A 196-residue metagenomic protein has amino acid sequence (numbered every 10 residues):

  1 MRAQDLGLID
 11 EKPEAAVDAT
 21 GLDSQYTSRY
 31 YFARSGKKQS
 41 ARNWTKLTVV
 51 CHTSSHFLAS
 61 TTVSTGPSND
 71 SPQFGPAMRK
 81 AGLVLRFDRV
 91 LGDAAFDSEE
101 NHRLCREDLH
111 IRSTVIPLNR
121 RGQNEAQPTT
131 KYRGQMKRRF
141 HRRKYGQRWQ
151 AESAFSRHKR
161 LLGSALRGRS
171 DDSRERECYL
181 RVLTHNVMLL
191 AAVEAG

Functional and structural regions predicted by a protein language model:
M1-E107, A191: Polybasic low-complexity intrinsically disordered regions
P13-A15, Q147, Y179-R181: A generic secondary-structure signal marking the coil-to-beta-strand transition
D23-R29, E125-A126, C178-Y179: Short, solvent-exposed polar/charged micro-motifs at secondary-structure junctions
V49, E152, L183: A residue-level signal for conserved active-site and pocket-lining positions in enzyme catalytic cores
N69, W149, R174, C178: Conserved active-site and cofactor/substrate-binding residues in soluble primary-metabolism enzymes
A94-S164, G168: Helix-centered, glycine/charged polyanion-binding patches within enzymatic domains that contact phosphate-containing
R167-G196: C-terminal domain-tail junction helix/linker
